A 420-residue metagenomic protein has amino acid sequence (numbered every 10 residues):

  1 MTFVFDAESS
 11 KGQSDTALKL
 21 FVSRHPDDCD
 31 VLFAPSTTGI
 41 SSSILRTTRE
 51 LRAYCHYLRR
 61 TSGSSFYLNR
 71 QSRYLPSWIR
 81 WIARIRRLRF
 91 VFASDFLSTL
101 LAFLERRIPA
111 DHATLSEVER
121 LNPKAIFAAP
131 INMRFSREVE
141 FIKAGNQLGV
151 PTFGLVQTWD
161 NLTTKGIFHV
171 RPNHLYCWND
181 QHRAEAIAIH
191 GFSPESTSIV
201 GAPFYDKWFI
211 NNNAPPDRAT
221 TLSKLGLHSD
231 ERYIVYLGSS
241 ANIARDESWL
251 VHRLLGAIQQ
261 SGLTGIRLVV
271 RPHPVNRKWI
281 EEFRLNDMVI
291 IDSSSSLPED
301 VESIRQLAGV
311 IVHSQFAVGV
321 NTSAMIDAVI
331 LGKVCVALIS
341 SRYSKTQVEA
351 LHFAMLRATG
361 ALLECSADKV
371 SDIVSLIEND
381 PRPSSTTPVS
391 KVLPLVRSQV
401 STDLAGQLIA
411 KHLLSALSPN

Functional and structural regions predicted by a protein language model:
F3-L115, R120: Conserved N-terminal ligand/cofactor-binding loop architecture of enzyme catalytic domains
P26-D28, L101-E105, P109-H112, A125 (+2 more regions): Active-site-proximal region of nucleotide-activated glycan assembly enzymes, centered on histidine/acidic-rich loops
L115-F135, S314-G319: Short N-terminal targeting/anchoring amphipathic segment
V118-E119, V275-A324: Donor nucleotide-activated moiety binding/catalytic core segment of transferases that use nucleotide-activated donors
G154-V156, C177, S303-E349: A donor-sugar binding/catalytic signature common to diverse glycosyltransferases and related nucleotide-sugar
H169-P172, F192-S196, S323-R397: Catalytic binding pocket for nucleotide-activated donors in carbohydrate/polymer assembly enzymes
Y205-S293: Conserved catalytic-core segment of nucleotide-activated headgroup transferases in glycan assembly
Q399-N420: C-terminal alpha-helical cap of glycosyltransferases
